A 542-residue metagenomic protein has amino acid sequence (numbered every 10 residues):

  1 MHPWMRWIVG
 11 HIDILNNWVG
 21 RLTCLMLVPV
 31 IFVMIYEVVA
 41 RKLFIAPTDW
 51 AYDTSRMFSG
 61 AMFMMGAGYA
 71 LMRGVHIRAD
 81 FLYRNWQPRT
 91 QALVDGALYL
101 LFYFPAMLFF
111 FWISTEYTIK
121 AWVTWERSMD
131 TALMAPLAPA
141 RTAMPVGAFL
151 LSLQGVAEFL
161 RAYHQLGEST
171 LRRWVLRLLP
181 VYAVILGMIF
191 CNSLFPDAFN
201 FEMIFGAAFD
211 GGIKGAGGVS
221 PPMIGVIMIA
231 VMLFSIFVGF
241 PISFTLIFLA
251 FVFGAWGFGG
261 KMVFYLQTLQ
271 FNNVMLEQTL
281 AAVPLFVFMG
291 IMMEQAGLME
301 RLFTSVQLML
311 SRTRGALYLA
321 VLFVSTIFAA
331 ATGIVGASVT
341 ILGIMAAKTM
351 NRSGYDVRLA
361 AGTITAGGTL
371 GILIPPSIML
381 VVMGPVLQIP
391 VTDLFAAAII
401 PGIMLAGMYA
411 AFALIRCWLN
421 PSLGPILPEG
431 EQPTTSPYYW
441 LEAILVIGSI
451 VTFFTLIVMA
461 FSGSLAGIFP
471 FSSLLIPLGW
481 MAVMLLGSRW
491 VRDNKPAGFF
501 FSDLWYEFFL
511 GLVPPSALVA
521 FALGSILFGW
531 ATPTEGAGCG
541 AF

Functional and structural regions predicted by a protein language model:
M1-F199: Alpha-helical transmembrane segments and membrane-interface helix-loop junctions in multi-pass membrane proteins
R173-F542: Alpha-helical transmembrane segments of multi-pass membrane transport proteins
